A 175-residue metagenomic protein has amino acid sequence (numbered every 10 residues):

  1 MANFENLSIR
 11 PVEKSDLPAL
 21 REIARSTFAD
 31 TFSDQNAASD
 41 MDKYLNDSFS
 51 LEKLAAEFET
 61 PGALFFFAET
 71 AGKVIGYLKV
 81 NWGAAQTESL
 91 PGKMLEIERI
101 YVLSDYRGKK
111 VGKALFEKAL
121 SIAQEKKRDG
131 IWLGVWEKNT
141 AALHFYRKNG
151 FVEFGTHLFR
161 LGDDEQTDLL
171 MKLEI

Functional and structural regions predicted by a protein language model:
N3-F4, P91-L95, D129-L143, R147-N149 (+1 more regions): C-terminal "cap" of GNAT-fold acetyltransferases
L7, P11-L17, R21-D34, D42-D105 (+4 more regions): Acetyl-CoA-dependent GNAT
G72, G76, K110-G112, G150: Conserved phosphate-binding and hydrolysis motifs of nucleotide-dependent enzymes
L103-D105, K109, E137-K138: Active-site acidic-Proline motif in GNAT/NAT acetyltransferases
G108-S121, H144-K148: Conserved acetyl-CoA-binding loop-helix of GNAT-fold acetyltransferases
K109, K126-D129: Short coil/turn segments at alpha/beta junctions that flank glycine-rich nucleotide-binding fingerprints
